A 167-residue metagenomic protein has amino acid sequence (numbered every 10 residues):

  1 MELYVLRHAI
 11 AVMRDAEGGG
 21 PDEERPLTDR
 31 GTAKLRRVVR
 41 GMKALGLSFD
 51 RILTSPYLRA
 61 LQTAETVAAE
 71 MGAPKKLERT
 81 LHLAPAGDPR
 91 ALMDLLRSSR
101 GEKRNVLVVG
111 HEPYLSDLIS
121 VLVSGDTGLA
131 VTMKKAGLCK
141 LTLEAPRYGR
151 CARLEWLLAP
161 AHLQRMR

Functional and structural regions predicted by a protein language model:
E2-G87, L129-K135: Active-site-proximal alpha-helix that buttresses catalytic centers in soluble enzyme cores
L3, G101-G110: Generic beta-sheet signal
I10, Y57, P113, A145 (+1 more regions): Short, glycine/serine-rich, charged loops/turns that create anion-binding and catalytic segments at active sites
G41, T66-M71, L95, L118-V121 (+2 more regions): Alpha-helical structural signal in soluble globular domains
L45-L47, S99-R104: Glycine-rich phosphate-binding loop signature in dinucleotide/nucleotide-binding domains
A84-R100: Short phosphate-binding loop-to-helix
G101, E112-P113, D117-A130: Flexible, glycine-rich active-site loops centered on histidine and acidic residues that chelate a metal or position
D126-R153, L157-P160: Domain-level recognition of soluble alpha/beta enzyme cores, biased toward histidine phosphatases/phosphomutases
